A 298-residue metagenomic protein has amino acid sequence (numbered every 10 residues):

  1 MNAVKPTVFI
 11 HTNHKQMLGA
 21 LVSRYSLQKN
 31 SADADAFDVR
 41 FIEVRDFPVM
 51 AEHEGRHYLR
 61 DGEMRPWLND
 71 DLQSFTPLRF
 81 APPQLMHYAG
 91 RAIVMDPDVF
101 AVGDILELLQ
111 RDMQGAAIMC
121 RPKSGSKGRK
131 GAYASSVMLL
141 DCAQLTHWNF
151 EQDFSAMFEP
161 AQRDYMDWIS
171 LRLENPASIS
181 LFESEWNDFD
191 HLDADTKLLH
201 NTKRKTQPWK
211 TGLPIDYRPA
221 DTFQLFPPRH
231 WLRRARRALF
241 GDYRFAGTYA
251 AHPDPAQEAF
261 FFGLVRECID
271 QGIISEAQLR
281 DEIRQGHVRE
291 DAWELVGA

Functional and structural regions predicted by a protein language model:
N2-P6, T12-K15, V39-F41, E52-H57 (+2 more regions): A glycosyltransferase accessory/donor-loop signature
V4, D35, R79, M95 (+2 more regions): Residues that flank catalytic or metal-binding motifs in active/ligand-binding sites
S26-D35: Short, acidic, metal-binding catalytic loop of nucleotide-sugar glycosyltransferases
A36-L85: Active-site-proximal specificity loops/subdomain of glycosyltransferases
L78-K123, K130, L139-C142: GT-A fold catalytic core of metal-dependent nucleotide-sugar glycosyltransferases, centered on the diacidic
P82, I118, S135-L139, I179-L181 (+1 more regions): Conserved hydrophobic/aromatic beta-strand scaffold that supports enzyme active sites
R111-S170: Conserved catalytic core of nucleotide-sugar-dependent glycosyltransferases
